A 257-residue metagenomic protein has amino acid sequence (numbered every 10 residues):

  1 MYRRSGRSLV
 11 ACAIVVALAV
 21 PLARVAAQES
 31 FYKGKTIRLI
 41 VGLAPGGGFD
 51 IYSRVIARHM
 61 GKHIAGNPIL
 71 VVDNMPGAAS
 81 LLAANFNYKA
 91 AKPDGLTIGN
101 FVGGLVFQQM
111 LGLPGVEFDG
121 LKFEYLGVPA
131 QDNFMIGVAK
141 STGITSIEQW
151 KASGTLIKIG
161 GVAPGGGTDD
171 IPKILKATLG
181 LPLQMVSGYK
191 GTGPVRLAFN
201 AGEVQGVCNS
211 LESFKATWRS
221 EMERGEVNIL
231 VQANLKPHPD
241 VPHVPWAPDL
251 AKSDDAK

Functional and structural regions predicted by a protein language model:
Y2-C12: Bacterial N-terminal signal peptides that target proteins for export
A11-P21: Bacterial N-terminal signal peptides
V25-L39, A65-P68, A91-T97, I144 (+2 more regions): Immediate post-signal peptide segment of exported/extracytoplasmic ligand-binding proteins
L39-S53, P76-A79, G160-G167: Extracytoplasmic "Venus flytrap"
R58-L70: Signal peptide-proximal N-terminal region of secreted/periplasmic/extracellular or secretory-lumen proteins
K62, F86-T97, L105-A201, D249-K257: Hinge/capping helix and adjacent helix->loop/strand transition within the periplasmic-binding protein
D94-F101, Q205-L211, I229-V231: Paired acidic/hydrophobic, glycine-rich loop segments that form the ligand-binding mouth/hinge of periplasmic-binding
Q131, T217-K257: C-terminal lobe and pocket-closing loops of periplasmic/extracytoplasmic Venus-flytrap solute-binding proteins
